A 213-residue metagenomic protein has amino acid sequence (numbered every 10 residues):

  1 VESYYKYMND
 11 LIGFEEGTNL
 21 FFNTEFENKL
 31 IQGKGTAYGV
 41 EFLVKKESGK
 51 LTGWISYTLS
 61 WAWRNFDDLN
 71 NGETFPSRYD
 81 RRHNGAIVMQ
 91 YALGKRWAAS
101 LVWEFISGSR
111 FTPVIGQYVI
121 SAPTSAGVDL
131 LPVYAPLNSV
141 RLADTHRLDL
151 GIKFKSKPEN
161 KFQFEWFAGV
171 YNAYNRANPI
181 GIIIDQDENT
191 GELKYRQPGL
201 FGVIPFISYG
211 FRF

Functional and structural regions predicted by a protein language model:
V1-E27, E165: Membrane-embedded beta-barrel scaffold of Gram-negative outer-membrane proteins
Y4-Y7, T24-P113: Gram-negative outer-membrane beta-barrel transporters
I12, T52, W63, A177-N178: Activation segment
E15-E25, W63, N70-P76, G116-S125 (+1 more regions): Flexible, surface-exposed loop regions and adjacent strand-edge segments of Gram-negative outer-membrane beta-barrel
Q32-A37, S77-R82, N138-R147, Q197-V203: Short sequence motifs at beta-strands and strand-loop junctions characteristic of Gram-negative outer-membrane
G39, Y134-L137, L193: Short structured motifs
R96, F105-V128, A143-D149, F154-F213: C-terminal beta-signal and adjacent terminal beta-strands/loops of Gram-negative outer-membrane beta-barrel proteins
